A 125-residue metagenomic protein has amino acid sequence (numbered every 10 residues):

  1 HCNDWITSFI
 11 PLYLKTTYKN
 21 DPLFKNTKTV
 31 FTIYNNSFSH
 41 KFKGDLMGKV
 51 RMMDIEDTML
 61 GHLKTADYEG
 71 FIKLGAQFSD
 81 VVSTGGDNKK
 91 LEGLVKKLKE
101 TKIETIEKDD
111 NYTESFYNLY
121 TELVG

Functional and structural regions predicted by a protein language model:
H1-G125: Catalytic cores of nucleotide-sugar-dependent glycosyltransferases that transfer UDP/GDP/TDP-activated
